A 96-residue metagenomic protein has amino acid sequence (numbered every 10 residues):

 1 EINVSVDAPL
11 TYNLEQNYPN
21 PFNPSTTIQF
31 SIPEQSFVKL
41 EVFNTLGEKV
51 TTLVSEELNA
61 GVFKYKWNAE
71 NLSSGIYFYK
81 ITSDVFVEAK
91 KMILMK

Functional and structural regions predicted by a protein language model:
E1-V4, A89-I93: Edge beta-strands of extracellular beta-sandwich domains
N3-Y18, F22-V42, K64-W67, F86: Glycine-centered coil/turn sites that cap beta-strands in beta-rich domains
Q29-S31, K80, M95: Short hydrophobic/aromatic beta-strand micro-patches that form the beta-sheet surface supporting nucleotide- or nucleic
E41, F78-K80, K91: Residue-level detector of beta-strand face positions
N44-L46: Residue-level recognition of short loop/turn positions
E48-V54, E88: Surface-exposed loop/edge segments in extracytoplasmic proteins
V54-D84: Short, surface-exposed loop/turn motifs with a glycine/proline- and acidic-biased composition
